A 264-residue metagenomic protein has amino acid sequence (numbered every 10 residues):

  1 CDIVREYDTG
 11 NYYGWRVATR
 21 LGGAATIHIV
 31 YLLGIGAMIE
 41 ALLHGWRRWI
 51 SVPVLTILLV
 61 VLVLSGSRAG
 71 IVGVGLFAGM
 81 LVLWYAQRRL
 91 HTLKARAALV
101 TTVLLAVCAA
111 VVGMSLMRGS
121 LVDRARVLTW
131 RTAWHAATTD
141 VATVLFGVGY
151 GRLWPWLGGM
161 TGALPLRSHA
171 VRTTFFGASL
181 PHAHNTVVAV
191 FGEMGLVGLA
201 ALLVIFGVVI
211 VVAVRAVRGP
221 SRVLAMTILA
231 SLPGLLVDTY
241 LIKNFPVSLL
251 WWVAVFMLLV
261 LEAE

Functional and structural regions predicted by a protein language model:
C1-Y13, T19-Q87: Alpha-helical transmembrane segments of multi-pass inner-membrane proteins
V4-L21, R172-V188: Juxtamembrane membrane-water interface segments that cap and precede transmembrane helices
R16-L33, S67-G70, A183, F191-G195 (+1 more regions): Membrane-interface micro-motifs in multi-pass membrane enzymes
M38-W46, G79-L90, G207-V217, F256-E264: Structural signal for the C-terminal ends of transmembrane alpha-helices and the immediately following loop
L64-S65, A78, V82-V141, Y150: A membrane-periplasm/extracellular boundary helix in multi-pass inner-membrane enzymes that assemble envelope glycans
A78, L224-E264: Transmembrane alpha-helices of multi-pass inner-membrane enzymes
L121-R124, L128, V144-M194: Long extracytoplasmic/lumenal interhelical loops at the membrane interface of multi-pass membrane proteins
E193-S231: Hydrophobic transmembrane alpha-helices and their immediate junctions
